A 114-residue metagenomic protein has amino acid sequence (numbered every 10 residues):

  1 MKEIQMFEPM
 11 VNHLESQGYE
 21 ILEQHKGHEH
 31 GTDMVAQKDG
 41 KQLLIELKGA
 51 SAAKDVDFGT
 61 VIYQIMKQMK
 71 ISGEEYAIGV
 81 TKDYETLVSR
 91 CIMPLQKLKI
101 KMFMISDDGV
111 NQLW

Functional and structural regions predicted by a protein language model:
M1-H28, Q37-D39: Acidic-basic catalytic patches of nuclease active cores, encompassing PD-(D/E)XK and other metal-cofactor nuclease
Q5, D108-W114: Short, basic/aromatic-enriched C-terminal tail that caps enzymatic domains
F7, H30, V61, L87-V88: Amphipathic coiled-coil/heptad-repeat helices and related helical stalk/stem segments that mediate oligomerization
H30-T32, I100: Change "...and in nucleic-acid phosphodiester-cleaving endonucleases..." to "...and in nucleic-acid processing enzymes
M34-A36, G40-A52, Q68: Conserved catalytic cores of phosphodiester-cleaving nucleases, focusing on short active-site segments
K38-G40, I105-G109: Short acidic-glycine loop/turn motifs at beta-strand connectors
S51-M69: Mg2+/Mn2+-dependent nuclease catalytic core
M69-D107: Nucleic-acid nuclease catalytic cores
